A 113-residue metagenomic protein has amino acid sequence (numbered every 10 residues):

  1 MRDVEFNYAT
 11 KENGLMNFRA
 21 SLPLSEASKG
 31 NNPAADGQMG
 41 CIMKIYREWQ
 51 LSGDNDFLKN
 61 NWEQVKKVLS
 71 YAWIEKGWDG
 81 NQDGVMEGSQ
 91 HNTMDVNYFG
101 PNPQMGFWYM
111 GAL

Functional and structural regions predicted by a protein language model:
M1-Q82, Y98-L113: Aromatic-rich carbohydrate-recognition surfaces in CAZymes
Q82-N92: Active-site-proximal loop/short-helix segments that contain or immediately flank catalytic acid/base residue(s)
H91-F99: Short beta-alpha connecting loops at secondary-structure transitions that line or flank enzyme active sites
